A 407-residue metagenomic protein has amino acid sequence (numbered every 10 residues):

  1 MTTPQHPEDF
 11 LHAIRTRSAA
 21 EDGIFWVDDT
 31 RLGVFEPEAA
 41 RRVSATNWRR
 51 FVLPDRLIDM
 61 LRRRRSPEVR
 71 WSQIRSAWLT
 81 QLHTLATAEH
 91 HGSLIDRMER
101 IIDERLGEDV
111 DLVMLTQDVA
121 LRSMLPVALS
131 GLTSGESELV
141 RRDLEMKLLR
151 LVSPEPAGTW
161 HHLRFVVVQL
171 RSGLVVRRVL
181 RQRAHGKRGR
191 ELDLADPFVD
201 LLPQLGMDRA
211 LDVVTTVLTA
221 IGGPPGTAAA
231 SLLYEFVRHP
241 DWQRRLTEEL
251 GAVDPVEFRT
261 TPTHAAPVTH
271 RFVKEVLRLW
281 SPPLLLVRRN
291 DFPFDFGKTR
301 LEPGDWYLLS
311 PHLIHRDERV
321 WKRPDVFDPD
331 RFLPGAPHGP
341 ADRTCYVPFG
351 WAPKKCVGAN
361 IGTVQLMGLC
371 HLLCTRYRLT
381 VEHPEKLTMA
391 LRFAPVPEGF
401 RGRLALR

Functional and structural regions predicted by a protein language model:
M1-M60, C345: N-terminal membrane-proximal hinge/A-helix region immediately C-terminal to the signal-anchor transmembrane segment
T2-T16, P255-G297: Conserved cytochrome P450 K-helix E-x-x-R motif and the immediately C-terminal K′/meander segment
P37-E38, N47-W48, R56-M98, V113 (+1 more regions): Cytochrome P450
W48, L309-P337, A359: Conserved cytochrome P450 K-helix/beta-meander segment immediately N-terminal to the heme-binding cysteine loop
A88-T227: Cytochrome P450 heme-thiolate monooxygenase catalytic core
G222-E249, V357-Y377: Cytochrome P450 catalytic-core helices
T261, V320, L333-E398: Cytochrome P450 heme-thiolate "Cys pocket" and heme-binding signature region
